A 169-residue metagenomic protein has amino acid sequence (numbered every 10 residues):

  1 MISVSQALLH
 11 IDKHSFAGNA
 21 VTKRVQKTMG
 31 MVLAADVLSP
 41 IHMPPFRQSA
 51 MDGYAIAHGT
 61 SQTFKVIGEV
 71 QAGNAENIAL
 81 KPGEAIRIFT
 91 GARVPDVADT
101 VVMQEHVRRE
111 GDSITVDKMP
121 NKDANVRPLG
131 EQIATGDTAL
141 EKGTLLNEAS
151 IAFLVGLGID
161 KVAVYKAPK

Functional and structural regions predicted by a protein language model:
M1-K65, P128: Short, low-complexity N-terminal leaders and the immediately following helix N-cap/first helix
A55-K169: Short, glycine/charged-enriched hinge/interface segments at domain edges or termini
